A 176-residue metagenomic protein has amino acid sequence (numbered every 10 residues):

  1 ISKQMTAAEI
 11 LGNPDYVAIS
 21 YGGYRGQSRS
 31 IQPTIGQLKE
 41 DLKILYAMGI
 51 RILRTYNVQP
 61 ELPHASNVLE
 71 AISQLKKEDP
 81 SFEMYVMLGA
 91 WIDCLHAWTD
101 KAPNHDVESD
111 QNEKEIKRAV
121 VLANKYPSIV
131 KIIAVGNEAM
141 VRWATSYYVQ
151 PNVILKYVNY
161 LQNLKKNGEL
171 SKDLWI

Functional and structural regions predicted by a protein language model:
S2-D41: Boundary/entry segment of secreted carbohydrate-active catalytic domains
I19, L53, I133: Conserved, mostly hydrophobic/aromatic
Q37-E61: Catalytic domains of carbohydrate-active enzymes, especially glycoside hydrolases
V58, P63-D173: Substrate-binding cleft of extracellular glycoside hydrolase catalytic domains
